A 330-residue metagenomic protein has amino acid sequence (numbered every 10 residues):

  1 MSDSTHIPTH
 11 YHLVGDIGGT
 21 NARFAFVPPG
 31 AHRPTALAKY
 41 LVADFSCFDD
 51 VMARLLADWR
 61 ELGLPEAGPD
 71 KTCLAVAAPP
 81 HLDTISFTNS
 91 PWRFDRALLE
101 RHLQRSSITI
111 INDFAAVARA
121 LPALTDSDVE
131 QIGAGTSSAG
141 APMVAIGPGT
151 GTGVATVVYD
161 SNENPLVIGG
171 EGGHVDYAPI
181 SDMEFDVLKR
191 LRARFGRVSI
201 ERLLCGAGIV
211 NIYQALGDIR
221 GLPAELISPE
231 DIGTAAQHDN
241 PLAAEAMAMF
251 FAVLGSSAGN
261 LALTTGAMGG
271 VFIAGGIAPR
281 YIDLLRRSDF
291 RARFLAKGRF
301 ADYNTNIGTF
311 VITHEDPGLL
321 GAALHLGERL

Functional and structural regions predicted by a protein language model:
S2-A57, G68, F185-L330: ATP-binding/phosphotransfer module of carbohydrate and carboxylate kinases, centering on a glycine-rich
H12-D16, K71-C73, T109, M143-G147 (+1 more regions): Short glycine-aspartate micro-motif
A22, P79-H81, G151-A155, N211 (+1 more regions): Short, acidic Gly/Pro/Ser/Thr-rich loop/turn segments
P28-P29, F87-S90, L124-D126, Y159-N162 (+2 more regions): Short, glycine/charged-enriched secondary-structure capping and boundary segments
V42, F87-S90, T109-A116, G135-S138 (+2 more regions): Active-site nucleophile and cofactor-binding loops and adjacent substrate-binding regions of central metabolic enzymes
R60-I110, A115-D128, A145, P279-D283: Short beta-strand-loop/turn "lid" adjacent to the catalytic site in phosphate-handling enzymes
S107-S138, E230-F251: ATP-dependent carbohydrate kinase catalytic cores
D128-I200, I282-L285, F290-L295, A301-N304: Glycine-rich phosphate-binding loop of actin/hexokinase-like ATP-binding domains
